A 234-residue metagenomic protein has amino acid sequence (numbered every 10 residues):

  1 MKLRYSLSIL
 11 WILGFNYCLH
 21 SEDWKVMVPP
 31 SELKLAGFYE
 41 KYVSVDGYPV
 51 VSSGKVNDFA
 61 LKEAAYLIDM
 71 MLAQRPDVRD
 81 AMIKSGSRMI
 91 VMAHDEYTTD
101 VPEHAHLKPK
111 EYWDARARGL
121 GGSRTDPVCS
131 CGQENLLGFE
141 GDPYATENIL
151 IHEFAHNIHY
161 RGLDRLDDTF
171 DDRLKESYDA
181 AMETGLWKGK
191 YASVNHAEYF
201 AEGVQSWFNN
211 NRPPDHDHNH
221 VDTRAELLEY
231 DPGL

Functional and structural regions predicted by a protein language model:
M1-R4: Positively charged n-region of N-terminal signal peptides that target proteins for export
S6-N16: Bacterial N-terminal signal peptides
P30-S31, L35-F38, V45-Y48, V56-D179 (+1 more regions): Acidic/His-rich structured neighborhood in mature extracellular/periplasmic domains
Y42-S44, M82-S85, A192-F200: Extracellular/periplasmic catalytic domains that process cell-envelope and extracellular macromolecules
S52-K55, L186-V194, V221-L227: Active-site rim elements
Y160-R212: Post-HExxH zinc-binding segment in Zn-dependent metallohydrolases
V204-L234: Pan-zinc metallopeptidase signature
